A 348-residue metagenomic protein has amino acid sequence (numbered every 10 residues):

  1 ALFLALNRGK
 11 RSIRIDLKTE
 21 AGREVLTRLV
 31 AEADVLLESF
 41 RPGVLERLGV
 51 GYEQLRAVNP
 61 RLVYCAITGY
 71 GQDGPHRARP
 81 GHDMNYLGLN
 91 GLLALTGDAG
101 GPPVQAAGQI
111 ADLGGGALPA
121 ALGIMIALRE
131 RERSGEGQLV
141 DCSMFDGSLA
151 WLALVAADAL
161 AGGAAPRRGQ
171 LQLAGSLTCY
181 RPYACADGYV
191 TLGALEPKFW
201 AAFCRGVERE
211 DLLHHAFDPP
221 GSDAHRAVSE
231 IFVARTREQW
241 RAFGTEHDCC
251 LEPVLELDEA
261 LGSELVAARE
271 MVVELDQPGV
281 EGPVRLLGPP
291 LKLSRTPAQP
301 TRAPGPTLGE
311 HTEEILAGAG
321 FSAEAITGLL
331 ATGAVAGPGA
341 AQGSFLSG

Functional and structural regions predicted by a protein language model:
A1-A57, V233: A structured beta-alpha segment of the ubiquitous adenosine-cofactor-binding alpha/beta core
A1-R28, Y86-A94, P283-T301, G305: Redox-cofactor-proximal catalytic regions of oxidoreductases
A31-E32, G81, E246: Alpha-helix C-terminal capping/helix-to-coil transition sites in glycosyltransferase folds
E46-V190, A194-L195, A202: Active-site-adjacent "lid/gating" segments in soluble enzymes
L173, T178-L251, D258: Aromatic-enriched alpha-helical interface/lid elements that frame and gate functional surfaces
R237-S294: C-terminal core of ALDH-fold dehydrogenases
Q277-G328: Flexible, small-/acidic-enriched active-site or ligand-binding loops
E324, G328-G348: Amphipathic terminal alpha-helices
